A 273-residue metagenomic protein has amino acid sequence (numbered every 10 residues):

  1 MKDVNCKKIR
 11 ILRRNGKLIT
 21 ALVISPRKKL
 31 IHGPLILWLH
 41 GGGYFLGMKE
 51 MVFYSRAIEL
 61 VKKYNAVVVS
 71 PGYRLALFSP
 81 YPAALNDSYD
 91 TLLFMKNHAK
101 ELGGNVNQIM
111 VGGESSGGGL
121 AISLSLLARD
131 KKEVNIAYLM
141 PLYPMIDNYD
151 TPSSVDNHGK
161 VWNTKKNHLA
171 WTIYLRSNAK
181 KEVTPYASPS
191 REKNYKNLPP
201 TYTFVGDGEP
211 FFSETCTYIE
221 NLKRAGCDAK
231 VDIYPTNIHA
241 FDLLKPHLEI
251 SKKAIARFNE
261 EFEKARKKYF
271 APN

Functional and structural regions predicted by a protein language model:
M1-D3: Short secondary-structure junctions
N5-N273: Alpha/beta-hydrolase superfamily serine-hydrolase fold, recognizing
